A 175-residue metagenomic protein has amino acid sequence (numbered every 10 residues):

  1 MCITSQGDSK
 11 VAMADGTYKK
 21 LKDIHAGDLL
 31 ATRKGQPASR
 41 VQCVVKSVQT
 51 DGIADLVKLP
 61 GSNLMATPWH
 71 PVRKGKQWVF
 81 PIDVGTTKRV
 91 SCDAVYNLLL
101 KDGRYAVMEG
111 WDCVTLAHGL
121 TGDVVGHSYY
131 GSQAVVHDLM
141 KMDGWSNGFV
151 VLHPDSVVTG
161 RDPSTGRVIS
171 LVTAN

Functional and structural regions predicted by a protein language model:
M1-N175: HINT/intein-family self-processing domains that catalyze protein splicing or autoproteolytic maturation of precursor
